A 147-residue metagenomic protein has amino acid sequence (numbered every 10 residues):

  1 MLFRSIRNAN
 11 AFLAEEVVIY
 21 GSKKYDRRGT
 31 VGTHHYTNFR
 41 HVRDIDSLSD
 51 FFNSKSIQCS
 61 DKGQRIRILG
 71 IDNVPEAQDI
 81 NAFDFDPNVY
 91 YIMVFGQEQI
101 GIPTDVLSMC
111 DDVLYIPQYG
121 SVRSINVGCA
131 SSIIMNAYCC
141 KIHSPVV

Functional and structural regions predicted by a protein language model:
F3-V147: Post-transcriptional modification and biogenesis factors for structured RNAs of the translation apparatus
